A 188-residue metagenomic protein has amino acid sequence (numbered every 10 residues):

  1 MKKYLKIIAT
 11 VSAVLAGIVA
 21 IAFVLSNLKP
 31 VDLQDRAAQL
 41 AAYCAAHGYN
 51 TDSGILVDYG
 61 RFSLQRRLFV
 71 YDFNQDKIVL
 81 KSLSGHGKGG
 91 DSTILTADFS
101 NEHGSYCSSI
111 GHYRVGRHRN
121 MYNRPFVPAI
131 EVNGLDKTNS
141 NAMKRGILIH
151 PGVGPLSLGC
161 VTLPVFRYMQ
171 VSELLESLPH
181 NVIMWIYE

Functional and structural regions predicted by a protein language model:
M1-A16: N-terminal Sec-pathway targeting helices
I21-L158, V165-E188: Cell wall/extracellular polymer interaction/catalysis modules
